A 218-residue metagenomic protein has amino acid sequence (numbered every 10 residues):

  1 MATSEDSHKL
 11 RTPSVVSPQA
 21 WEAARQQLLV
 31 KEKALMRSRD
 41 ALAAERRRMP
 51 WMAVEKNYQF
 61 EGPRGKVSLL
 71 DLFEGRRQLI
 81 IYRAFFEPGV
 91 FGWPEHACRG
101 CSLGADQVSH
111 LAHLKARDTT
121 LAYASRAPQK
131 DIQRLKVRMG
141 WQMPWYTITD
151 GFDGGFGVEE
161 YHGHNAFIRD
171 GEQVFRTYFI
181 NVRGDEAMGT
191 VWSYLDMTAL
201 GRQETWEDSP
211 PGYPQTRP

Functional and structural regions predicted by a protein language model:
A2-R117, R134-P144, D150-P218: Non-globular targeting/processing and membrane-anchoring segments
T120-R126: Short internal beta-strands
Q129: Duplex nucleic acid-engaging cores and interfaces of nucleic-acid transaction enzymes
